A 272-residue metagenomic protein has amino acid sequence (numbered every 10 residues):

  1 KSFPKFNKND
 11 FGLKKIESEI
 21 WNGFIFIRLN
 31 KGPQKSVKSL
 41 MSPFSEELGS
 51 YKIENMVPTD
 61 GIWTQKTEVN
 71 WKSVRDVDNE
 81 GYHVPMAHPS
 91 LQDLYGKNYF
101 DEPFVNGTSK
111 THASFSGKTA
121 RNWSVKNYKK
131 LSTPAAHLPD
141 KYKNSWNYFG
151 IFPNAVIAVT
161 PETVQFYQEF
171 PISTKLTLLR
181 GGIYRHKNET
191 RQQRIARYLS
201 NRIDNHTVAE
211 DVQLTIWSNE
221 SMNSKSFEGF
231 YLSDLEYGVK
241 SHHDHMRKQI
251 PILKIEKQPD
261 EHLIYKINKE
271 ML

Functional and structural regions predicted by a protein language model:
K1-I27: Short Fe-S-cluster ligation motifs
E19-L272: C-terminal catalytic domain of Rieske-type non-heme iron oxygenases
